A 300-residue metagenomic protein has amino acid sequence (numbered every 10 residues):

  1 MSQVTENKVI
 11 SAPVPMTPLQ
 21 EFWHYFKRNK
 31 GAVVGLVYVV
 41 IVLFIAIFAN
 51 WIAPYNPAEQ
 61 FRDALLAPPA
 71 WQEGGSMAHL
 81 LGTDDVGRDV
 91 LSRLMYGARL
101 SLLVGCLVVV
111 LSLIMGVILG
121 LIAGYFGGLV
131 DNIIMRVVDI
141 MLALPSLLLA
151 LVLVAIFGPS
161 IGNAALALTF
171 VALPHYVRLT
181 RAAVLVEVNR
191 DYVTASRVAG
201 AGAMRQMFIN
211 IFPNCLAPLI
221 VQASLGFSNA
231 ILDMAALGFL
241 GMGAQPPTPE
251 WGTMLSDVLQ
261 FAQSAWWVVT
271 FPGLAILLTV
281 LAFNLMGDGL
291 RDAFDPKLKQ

Functional and structural regions predicted by a protein language model:
M1-V37, L285-Q300: Transmembrane alpha-helical segments of polytopic membrane transport and secretion proteins
V14, P68-Q72, S228: Short linear motifs in intrinsically disordered
F22, M77-H79, L153: Residues marking the start of alpha-helices
Y25, L65, H79-L80, D89 (+1 more regions): Conserved beta-strand positions that form and line the central face of beta-propeller blades
G31-N50, V117, L277: Short, strongly hydrophobic transmembrane alpha-helices
V37, I45-T83, L240-T248: Hydrophobic alpha-helical transmembrane segments of membrane transport/permease proteins and related membrane-embedded
T83-Q300: Alpha-helical transmembrane segments of integral membrane proteins, especially multi-pass inner/plasma-membrane
